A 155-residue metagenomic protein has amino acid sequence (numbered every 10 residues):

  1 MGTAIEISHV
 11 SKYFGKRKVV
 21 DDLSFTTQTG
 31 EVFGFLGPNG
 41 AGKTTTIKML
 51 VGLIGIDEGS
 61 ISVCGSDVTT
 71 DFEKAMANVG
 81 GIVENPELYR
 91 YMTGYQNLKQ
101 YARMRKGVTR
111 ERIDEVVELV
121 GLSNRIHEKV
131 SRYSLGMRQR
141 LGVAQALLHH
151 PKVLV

Functional and structural regions predicted by a protein language model:
P38-G42: Walker A (P-loop) phosphate-binding loop of ABC-type ATPase nucleotide-binding domains
G59-T70, K74-A75: Conserved ABC transporter NBD signature motif
K99, R110-R125: Conserved ABC ATPase "signature" region
V143: Hydrophobic anchor residue at the start of the ABC signature
H150: Conserved catalytic motifs of ABC-family nucleotide-binding domains
